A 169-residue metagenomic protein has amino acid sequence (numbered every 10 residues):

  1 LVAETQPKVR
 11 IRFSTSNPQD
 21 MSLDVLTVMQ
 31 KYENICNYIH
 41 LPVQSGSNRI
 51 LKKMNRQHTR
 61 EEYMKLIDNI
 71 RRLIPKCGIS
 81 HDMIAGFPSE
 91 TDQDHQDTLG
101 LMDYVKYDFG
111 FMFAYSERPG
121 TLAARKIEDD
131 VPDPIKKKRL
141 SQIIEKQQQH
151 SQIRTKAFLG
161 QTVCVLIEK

Functional and structural regions predicted by a protein language model:
L1-A3, L23-N37, E90-D108, D130-K138 (+1 more regions): Short, electropositive alpha-helical surface patch
L1-D92: Conserved SAM/AdoMet-binding glycine-rich loop
N48-K53, G120-K126: A short acidic, helix-capping loop that chelates divalent metal ions and anchors anionic groups
M64, D68, Q96, K137-I144: Generic alpha-helical structural signal
F111-S116: Internal alpha/beta loop-helix hairpins
R125-K169: Terminal RNA-binding accessory module
